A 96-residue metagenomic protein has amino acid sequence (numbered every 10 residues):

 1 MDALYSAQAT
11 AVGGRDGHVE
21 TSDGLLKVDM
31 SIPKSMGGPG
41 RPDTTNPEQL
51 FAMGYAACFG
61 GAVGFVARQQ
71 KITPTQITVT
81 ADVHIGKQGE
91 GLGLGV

Functional and structural regions predicted by a protein language model:
M1-M53, G60-V96: Extended beta-strand/beta-hairpin segments
